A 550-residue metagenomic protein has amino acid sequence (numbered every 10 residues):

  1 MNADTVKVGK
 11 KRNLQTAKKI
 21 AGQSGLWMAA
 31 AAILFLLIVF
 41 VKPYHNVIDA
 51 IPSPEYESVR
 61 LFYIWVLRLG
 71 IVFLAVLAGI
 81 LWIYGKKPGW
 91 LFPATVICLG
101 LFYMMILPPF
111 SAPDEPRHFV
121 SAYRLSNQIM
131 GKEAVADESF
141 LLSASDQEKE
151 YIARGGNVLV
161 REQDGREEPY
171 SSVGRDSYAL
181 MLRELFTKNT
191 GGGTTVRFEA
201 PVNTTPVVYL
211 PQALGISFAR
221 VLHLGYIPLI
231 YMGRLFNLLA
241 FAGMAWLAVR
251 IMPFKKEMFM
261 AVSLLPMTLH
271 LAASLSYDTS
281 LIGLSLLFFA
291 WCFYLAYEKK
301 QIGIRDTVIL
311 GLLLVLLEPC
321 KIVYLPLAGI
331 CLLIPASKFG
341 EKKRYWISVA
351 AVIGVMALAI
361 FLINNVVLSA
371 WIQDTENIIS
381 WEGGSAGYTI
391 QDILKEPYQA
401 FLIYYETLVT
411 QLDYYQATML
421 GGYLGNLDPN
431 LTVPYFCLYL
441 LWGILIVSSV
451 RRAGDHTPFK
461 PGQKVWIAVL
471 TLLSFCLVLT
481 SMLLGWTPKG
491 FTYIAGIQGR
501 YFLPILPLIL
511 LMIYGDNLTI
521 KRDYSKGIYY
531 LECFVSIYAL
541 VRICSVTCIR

Functional and structural regions predicted by a protein language model:
N2-A32, R60-L101, S348-I353, F459 (+2 more regions): Start-transfer (signal-anchor) and selected internal transmembrane alpha helices of multi-pass inner/ER membrane
G25, A32, K87, L224-I227 (+1 more regions): Transmembrane-helix signature of polytopic, membrane-embedded enzymes that assemble or transfer cell-envelope glycans
S58-I64, F361-A453: Membrane-lumen/periplasm interface segments of multi-pass, membrane-embedded glycan/lipid transferases
I129-Y231: Interfacial juxtamembrane loops and adjacent helix segments that form the catalytic/substrate-binding surfaces
H270, D306-I322, L327-L333: Membrane-interface alpha helices of multi-pass inner-membrane proteins
S274-L281: Short acidic/glycine- and proline-prone juxtamembrane loop motifs at membrane-interface regions of multi-pass membrane
W291-Q301, L325-A357: Perimembrane helix-loop-helix junctions
F339-W346, V447-L472: Membrane-interface helix-loop-helix junctions at transmembrane boundaries of multi-pass membrane enzymes, predominantly
